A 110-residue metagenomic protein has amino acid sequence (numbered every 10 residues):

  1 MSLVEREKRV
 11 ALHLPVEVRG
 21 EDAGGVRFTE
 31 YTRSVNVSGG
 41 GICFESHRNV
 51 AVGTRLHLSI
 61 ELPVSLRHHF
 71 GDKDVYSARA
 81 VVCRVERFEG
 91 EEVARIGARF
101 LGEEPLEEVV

Functional and structural regions predicted by a protein language model:
M1-V110: Structured alpha-helical
